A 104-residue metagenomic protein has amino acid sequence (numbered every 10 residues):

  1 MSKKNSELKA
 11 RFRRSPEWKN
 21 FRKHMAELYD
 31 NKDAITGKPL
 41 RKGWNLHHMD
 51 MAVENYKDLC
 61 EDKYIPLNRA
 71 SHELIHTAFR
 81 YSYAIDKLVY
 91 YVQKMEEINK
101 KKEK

Functional and structural regions predicted by a protein language model:
M1-N20, G37-P39, S82-K104: A boundary/linker detector
S2-E7, E27-D30, H48-M49, R69: Generic alpha-helix detector with strongest preference for long hydrophobic helices that associate with membranes
K4, K19, D30-K32, L67 (+2 more regions): Intrinsic-disorder/low-complexity regions
E17-N45, A70: Short cysteine-rich loop/turn motifs with clustered Cys
W18, H24-E27, D50, E54 (+4 more regions): A generic structural signal for solvent-exposed, polar alpha-helical segments
A34-P66, I75-Y81, D86: Histidine-centered nuclease catalytic patch
K63-L74, K94-K104: Short Fe-S-cluster ligation motifs
